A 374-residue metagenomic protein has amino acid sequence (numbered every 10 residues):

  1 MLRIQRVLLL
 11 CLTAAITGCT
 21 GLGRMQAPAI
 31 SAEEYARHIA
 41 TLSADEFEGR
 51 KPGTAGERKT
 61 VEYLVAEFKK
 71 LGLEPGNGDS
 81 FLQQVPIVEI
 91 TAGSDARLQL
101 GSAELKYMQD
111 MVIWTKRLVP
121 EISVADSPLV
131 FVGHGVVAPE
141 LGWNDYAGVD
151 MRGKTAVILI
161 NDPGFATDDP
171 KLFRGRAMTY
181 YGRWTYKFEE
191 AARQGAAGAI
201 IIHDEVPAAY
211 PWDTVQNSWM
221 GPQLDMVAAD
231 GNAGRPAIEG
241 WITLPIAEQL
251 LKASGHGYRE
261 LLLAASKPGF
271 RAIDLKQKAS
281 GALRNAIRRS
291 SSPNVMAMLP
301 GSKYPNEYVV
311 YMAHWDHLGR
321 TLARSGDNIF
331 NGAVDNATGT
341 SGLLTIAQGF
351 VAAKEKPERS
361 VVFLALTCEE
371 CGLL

Functional and structural regions predicted by a protein language model:
M1-L8: Bacterial N-terminal signal peptides that target proteins for export
L9-G18: Bacterial N-terminal signal peptides
C19-G76, I246, A253, P300: N-terminal hydrophobic or amphipathic helices/low-complexity stretches enriched in small/hydrophobic/Pro/Gly
G23, S31, M108-D230, R235-I238 (+3 more regions): Extracellular/luminal Protease-associated
A40-S43, L129-V132, T155-L159, G198-I202 (+4 more regions): Structural recognition of the beta-strand scaffold that forms the well-ordered cores of secreted hydrolase catalytic
E48-P170, I273-K276, A282-L283, I287 (+1 more regions): Noncatalytic luminal/extracellular "stalk/propeptide" segments of secretory-pathway proteins
G101, Y107-G148, D230-G332, Q348-E355: Soluble metallo-hydrolase cores and metallopeptidase-like ectodomains found primarily in the secretory/periplasmic
R176, Y180-G182, P207, G319 (+1 more regions): Acidic/histidine-rich catalytic neighborhood of metal-dependent amide-processing enzymes
